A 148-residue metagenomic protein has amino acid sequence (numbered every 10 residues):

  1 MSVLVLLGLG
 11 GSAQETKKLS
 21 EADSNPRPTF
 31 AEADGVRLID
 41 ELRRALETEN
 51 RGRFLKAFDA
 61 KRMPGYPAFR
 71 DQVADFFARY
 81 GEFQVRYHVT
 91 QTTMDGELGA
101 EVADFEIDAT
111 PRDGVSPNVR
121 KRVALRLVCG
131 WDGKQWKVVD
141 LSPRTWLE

Functional and structural regions predicted by a protein language model:
M1-G8: Bacterial N-terminal signal peptides
G11-A57, T90-T93: Short, low-complexity N-terminal intrinsically disordered segments enriched in polar/charged residues
F30, V36, R51-M94, L98: Short solvent-exposed beta->alpha transition segments
R37, D71, R120-A124: A general alpha-helical scaffold signature found inside nucleotide-binding enzyme cores
I39, V73, S142-P143: Hydrophobic alpha-helical core bundles mediating ligand binding, dimerization, or RNAP-core interactions
L42-A45, D59, Y66, R126: Alpha-helical interaction segments
E97-E148: Exposed beta-sheet edge and beta->alpha loop/turn motif
